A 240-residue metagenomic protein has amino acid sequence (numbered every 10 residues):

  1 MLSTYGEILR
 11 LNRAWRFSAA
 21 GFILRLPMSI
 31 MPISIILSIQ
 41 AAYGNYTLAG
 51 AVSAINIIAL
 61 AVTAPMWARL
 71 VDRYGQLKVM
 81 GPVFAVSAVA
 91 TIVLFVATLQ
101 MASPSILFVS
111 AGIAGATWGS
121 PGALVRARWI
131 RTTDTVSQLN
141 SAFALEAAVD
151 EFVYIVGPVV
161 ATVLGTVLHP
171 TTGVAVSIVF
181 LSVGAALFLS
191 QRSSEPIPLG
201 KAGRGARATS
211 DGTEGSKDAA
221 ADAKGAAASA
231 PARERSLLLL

Functional and structural regions predicted by a protein language model:
M1-A14, Q191-L240: Juxtamembrane intracellular "pre-TM" segments in multi-pass secondary transporters
M1-A61, L237-L240: Helix-loop boundary and gating motifs at the non-cytosolic
V62-Q76, G165: Helix-to-loop junctions at the C-terminal end of transmembrane segments in multipass secondary transporters
A85-M101: C-terminal ends and interior cores of transmembrane alpha-helices in multi-pass membrane transporters/permeases
S110-F152: Cytoplasmic helix-loop-helix junction between adjacent transmembrane helices in 12-TM secondary transporters
V156-S177: Transmembrane alpha-helix termini and helix-breaking/packing motifs in multi-pass membrane transporters
T172-S190: Symmetry-related core transmembrane helices of the 12-TM Major Facilitator Superfamily/SLC fold
